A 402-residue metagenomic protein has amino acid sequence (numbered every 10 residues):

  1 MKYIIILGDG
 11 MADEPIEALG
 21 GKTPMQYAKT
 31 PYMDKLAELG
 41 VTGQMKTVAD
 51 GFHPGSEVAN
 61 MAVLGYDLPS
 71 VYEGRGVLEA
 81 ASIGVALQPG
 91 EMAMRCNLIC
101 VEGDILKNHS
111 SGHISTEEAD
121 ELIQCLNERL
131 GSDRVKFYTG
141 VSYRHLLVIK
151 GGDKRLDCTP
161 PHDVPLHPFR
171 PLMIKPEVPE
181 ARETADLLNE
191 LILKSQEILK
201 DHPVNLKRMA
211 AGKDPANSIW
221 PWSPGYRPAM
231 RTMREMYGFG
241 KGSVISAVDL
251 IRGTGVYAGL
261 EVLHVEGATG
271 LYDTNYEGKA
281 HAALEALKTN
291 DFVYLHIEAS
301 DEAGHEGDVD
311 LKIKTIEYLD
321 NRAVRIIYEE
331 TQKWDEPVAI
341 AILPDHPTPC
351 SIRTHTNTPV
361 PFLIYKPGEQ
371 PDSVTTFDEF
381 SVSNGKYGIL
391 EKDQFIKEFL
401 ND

Functional and structural regions predicted by a protein language model:
M1-D402: Feature captures the catalytic ectodomains and active-site-proximal regions of enzymes that hydrolyze or transfer
